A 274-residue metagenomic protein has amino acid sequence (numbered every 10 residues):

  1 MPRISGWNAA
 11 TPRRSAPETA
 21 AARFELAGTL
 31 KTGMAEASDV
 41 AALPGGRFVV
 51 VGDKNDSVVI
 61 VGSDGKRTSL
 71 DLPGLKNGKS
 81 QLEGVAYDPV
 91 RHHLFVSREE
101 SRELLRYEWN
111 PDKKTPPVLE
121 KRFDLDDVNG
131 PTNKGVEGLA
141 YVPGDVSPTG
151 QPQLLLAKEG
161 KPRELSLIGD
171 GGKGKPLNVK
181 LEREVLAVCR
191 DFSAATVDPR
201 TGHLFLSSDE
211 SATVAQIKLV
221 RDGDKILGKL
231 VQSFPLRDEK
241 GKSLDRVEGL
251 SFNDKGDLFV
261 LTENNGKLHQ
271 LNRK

Functional and structural regions predicted by a protein language model:
M1-R14: Non-Sec secretion/translocation targeting segments of pathogen effectors
P12-K274: Sequence/structural signature of beta-propeller domains
